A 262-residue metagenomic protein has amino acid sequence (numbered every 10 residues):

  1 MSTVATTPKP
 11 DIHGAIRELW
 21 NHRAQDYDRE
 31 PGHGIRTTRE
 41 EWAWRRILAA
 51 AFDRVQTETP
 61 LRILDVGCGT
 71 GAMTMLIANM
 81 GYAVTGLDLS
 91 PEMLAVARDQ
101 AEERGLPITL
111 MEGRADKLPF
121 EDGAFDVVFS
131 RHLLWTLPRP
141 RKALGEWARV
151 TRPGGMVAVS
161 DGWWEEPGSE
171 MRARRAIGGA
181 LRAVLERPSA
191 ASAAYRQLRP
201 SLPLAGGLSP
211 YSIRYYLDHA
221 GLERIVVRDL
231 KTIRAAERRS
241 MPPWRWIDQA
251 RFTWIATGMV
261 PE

Functional and structural regions predicted by a protein language model:
S2-E58, A72, K231, D248: Conserved class I S-adenosyl-L-methionine
R62-V66, T70-K117: Class I SAM-dependent methyltransferase SAM/SAH-binding core
F129: A conserved beta-strand element that flanks and buttresses the S-adenosyl-L-methionine
R141-P153: A short glycine-rich, Lys/Arg-flanked "PGG" loop and its adjoining helix->strand segment in the class I
M156-P188: Conserved class I S-adenosyl-L-methionine
P203-G221: Short alpha-helix
A220, S240-E262: Core SAM-dependent methyltransferase catalytic element
L222-I233: Conserved S-adenosyl-L-methionine
